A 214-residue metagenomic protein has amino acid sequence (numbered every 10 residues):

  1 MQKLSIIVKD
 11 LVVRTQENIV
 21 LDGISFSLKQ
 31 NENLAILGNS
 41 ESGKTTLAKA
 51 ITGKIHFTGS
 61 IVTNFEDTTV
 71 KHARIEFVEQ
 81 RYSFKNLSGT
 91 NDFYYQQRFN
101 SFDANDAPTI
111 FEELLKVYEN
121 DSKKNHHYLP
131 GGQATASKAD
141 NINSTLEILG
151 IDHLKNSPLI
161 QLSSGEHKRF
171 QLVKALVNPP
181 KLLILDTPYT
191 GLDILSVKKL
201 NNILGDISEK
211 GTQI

Functional and structural regions predicted by a protein language model:
Q2-E32, E41, H56-T58: A short, flexible loop at the N-terminus of ABC-type nucleotide-binding domains that lies
A48-H127: ABC ATPase nucleotide-binding domain signature region
E112-E119, S137-L154: Conserved ABC ATPase "signature" region
Y128-G131, P158-L162: Conserved ABC ATPase signature
L162-R169: ABC ATPase nucleotide-binding domain "signature motif"
L172: Hydrophobic anchor residue at the start of the ABC signature
L183-T187: Catalytic Walker B motif of ABC-type/P-loop ATPase nucleotide-binding domains
